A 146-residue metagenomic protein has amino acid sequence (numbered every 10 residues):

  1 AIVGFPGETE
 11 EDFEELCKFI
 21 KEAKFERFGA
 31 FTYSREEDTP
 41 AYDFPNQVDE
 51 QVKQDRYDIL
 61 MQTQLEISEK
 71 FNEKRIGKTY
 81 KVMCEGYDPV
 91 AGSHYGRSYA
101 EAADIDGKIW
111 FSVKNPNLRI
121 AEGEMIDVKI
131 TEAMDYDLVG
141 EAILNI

Functional and structural regions predicted by a protein language model:
A1-T39, I59-S68: Conserved C-terminal portion of the radical SAM core fold that forms the substrate/S-adenosylmethionine-binding
D43-I146: Terminal RNA-binding accessory module
